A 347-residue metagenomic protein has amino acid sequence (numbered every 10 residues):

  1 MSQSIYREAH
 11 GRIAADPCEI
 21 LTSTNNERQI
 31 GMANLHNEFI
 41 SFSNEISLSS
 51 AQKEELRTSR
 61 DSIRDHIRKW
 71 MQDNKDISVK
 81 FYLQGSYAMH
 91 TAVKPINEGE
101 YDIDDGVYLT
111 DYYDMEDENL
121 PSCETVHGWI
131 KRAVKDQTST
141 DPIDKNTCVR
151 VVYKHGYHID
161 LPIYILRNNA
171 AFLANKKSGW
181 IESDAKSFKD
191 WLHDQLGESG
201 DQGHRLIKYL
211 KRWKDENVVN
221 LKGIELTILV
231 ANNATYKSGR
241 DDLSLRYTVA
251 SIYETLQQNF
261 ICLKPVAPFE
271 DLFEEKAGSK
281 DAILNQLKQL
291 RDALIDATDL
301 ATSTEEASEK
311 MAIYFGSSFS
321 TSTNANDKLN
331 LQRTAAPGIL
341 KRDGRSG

Functional and structural regions predicted by a protein language model:
M1-E100, L109-P121: N-terminal regions immediately upstream of nucleotidyltransferase
S2-S41, P265-G347: Terminal (often C-terminal) interaction modules
Q29-N44, N97-T110, A174-K186, G223 (+1 more regions): Short, compositionally biased low-complexity segments
E54, Y101-Y108, Y112-P162: Histidine/cysteine- and/or acidic
S62, H66-N74, W129-Q137, W213: Generic non-transmembrane alpha-helical segments
K131, D144-A267, R342-S346: Catalytic cores of NTP-dependent nucleotidyl/adenyl transfer enzymes across multiple folds
